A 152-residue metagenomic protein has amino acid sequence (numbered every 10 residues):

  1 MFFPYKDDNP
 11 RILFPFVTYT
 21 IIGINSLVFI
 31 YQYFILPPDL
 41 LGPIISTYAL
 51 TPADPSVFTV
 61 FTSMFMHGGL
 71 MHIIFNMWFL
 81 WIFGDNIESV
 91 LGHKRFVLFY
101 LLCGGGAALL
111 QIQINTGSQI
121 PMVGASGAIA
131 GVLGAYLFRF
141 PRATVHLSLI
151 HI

Functional and structural regions predicted by a protein language model:
M1-H151: A detector for small-residue-rich transmembrane helices and their helix-helix packing motifs
